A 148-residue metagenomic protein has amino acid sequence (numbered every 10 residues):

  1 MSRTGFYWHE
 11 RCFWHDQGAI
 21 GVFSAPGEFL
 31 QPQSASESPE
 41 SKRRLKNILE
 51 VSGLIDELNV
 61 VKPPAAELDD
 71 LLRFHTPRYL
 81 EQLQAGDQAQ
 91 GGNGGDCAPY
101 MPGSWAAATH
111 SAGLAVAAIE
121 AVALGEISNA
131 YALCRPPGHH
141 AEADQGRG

Functional and structural regions predicted by a protein language model:
M1-G148: HDAC/HDAC-like amidohydrolase catalytic core signature
